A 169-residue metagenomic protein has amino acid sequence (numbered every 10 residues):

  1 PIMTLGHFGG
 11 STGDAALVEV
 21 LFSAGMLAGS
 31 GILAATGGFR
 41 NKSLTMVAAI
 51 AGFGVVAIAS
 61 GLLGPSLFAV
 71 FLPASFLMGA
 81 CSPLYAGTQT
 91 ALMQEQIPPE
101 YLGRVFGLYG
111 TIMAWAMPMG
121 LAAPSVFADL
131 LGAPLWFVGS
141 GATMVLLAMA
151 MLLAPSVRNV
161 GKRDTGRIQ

Functional and structural regions predicted by a protein language model:
P1-Q169: C-terminal transmembrane bundle of multi-pass solute transporters/carriers
